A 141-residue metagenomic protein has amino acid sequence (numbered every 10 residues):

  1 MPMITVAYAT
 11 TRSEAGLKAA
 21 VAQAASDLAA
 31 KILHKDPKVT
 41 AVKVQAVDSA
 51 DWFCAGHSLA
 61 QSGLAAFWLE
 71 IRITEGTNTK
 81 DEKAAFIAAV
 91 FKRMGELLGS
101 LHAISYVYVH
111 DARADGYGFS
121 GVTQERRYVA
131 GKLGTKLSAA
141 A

Functional and structural regions predicted by a protein language model:
M1-A141: A domain-level signal for the structural core that forms small-molecule/cofactor-binding pockets and catalytic centers
